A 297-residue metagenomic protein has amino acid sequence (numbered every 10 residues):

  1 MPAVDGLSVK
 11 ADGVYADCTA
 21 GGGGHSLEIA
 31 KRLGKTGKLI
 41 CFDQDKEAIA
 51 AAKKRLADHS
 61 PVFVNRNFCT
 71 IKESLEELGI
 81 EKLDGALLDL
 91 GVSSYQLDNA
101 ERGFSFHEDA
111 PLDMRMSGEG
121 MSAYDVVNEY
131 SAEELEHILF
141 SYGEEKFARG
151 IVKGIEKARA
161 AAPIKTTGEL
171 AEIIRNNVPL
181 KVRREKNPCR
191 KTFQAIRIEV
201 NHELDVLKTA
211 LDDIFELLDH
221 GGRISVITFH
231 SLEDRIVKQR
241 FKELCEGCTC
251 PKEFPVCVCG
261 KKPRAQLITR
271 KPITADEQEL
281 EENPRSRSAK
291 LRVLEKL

Functional and structural regions predicted by a protein language model:
M1-L297: S-adenosyl-L-methionine-dependent methyltransferase catalytic core, i.e., the SAM/SAH-binding region
